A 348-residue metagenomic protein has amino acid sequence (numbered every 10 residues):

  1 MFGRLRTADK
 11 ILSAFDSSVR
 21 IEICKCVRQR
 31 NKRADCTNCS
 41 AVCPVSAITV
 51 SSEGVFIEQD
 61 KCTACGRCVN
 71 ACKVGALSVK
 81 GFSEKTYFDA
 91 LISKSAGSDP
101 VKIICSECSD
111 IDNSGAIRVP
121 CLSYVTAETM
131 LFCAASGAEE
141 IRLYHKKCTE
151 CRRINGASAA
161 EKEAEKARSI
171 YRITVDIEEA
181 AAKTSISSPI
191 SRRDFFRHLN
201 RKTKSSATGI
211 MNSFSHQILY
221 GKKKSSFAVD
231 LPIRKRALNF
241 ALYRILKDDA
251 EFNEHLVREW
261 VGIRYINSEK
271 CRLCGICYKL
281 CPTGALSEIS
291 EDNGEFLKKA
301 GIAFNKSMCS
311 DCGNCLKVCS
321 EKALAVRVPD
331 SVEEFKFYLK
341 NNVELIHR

Functional and structural regions predicted by a protein language model:
M1-S13, S18, I23-C24, R28 (+5 more regions): Flanking helices and flexible, charged tails adjoining ferredoxin-like Fe-S electron-transfer domains in multi-subunit
M1-V42, S46, S98-D112, E179-S287 (+1 more regions): Ferredoxin-type iron-sulfur electron-transfer modules and their immediate structural context
A34-E58, R67-E84, I266, I276-L297 (+1 more regions): Iron-sulfur cluster-binding cysteine motifs and their immediate structural context in ferredoxin-like electron-transfer
R67, F132-C133, D194, H198: Alpha-helical scaffold segments in soluble metabolic enzymes
